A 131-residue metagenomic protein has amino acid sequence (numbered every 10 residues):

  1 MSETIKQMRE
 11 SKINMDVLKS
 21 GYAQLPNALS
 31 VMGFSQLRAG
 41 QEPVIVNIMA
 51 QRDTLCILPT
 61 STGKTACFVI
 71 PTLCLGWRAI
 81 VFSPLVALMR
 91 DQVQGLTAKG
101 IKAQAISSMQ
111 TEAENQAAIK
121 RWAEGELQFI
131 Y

Functional and structural regions predicted by a protein language model:
T4-P59: Conserved pre-motif I regulatory segment
Q36-Y131: Conserved P-loop/Walker A NTP-binding site and adjacent catalytic elements of P-loop NTPases
